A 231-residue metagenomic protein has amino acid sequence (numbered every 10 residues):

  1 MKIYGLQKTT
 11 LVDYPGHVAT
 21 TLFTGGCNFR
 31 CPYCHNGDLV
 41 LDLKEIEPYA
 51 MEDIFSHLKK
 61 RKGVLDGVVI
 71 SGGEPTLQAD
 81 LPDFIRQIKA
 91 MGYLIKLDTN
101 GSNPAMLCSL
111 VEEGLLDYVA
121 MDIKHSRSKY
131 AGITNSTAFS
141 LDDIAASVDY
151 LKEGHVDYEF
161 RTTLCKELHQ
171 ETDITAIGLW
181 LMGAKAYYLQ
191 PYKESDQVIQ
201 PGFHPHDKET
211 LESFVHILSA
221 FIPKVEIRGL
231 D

Functional and structural regions predicted by a protein language model:
M1-V18: Short, charged low-complexity linear segments at domain edges
L6, Q190-Y192, I227-L230: Conserved beta-strand termini and adjacent loop/short-helix elements that scaffold enzyme active sites in alpha/beta
Y14-Y49: Canonical Radical SAM [4Fe-4S] cluster-binding loop centered on the CxxxCxxC motif and its immediate flanking residues
T20, P205, E226-G229: Class I S-adenosyl-L-methionine
F23, S71-G73, L164: A secondary-structure boundary/capping signal
G37-V68: Conserved alpha-helical substructure of the radical SAM core
F55-G67, T76-K208: Conserved AdoMet/S-adenosylmethionine-binding subsite of the radical SAM
E212-D231: A C-terminal junction/extension of Radical SAM enzymes
